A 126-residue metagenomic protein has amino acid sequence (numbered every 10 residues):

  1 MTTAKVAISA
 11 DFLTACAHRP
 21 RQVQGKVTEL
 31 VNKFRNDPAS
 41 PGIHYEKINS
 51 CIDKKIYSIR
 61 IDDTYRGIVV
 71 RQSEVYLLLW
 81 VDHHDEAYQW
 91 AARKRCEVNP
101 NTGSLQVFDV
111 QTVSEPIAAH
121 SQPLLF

Functional and structural regions predicted by a protein language model:
M1-T3, Y57, I61-F126: Enriched for short, Lys/Arg-rich terminal
T2-A15, K26, Y45: N-terminal "first-domain core" detector
T14-A17, N32: Surface-exposed alpha-helical segments enriched in charged/polar residues
N32-I59: A short, surface-exposed loop/turn module that caps and links secondary-structure elements
